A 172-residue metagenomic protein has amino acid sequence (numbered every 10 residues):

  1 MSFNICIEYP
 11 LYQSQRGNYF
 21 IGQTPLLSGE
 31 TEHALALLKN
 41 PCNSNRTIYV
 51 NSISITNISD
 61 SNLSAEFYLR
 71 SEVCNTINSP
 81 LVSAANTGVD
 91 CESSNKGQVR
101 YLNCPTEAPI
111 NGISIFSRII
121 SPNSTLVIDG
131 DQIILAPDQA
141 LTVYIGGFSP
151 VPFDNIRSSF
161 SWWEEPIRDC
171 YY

Functional and structural regions predicted by a protein language model:
S2-Y172: Beta-strand-centric surfaces of beta-sandwich/beta-rich domains
